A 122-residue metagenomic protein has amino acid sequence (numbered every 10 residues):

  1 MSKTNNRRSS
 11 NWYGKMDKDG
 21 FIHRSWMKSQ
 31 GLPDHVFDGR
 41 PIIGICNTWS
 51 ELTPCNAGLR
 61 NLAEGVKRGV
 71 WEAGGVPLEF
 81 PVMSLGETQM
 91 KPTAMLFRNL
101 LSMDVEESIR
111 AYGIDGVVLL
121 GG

Functional and structural regions predicted by a protein language model:
M1-G122: Metallocofactor- and cofactor-centric catalytic cores in central/energy metabolism, strongly enriched
